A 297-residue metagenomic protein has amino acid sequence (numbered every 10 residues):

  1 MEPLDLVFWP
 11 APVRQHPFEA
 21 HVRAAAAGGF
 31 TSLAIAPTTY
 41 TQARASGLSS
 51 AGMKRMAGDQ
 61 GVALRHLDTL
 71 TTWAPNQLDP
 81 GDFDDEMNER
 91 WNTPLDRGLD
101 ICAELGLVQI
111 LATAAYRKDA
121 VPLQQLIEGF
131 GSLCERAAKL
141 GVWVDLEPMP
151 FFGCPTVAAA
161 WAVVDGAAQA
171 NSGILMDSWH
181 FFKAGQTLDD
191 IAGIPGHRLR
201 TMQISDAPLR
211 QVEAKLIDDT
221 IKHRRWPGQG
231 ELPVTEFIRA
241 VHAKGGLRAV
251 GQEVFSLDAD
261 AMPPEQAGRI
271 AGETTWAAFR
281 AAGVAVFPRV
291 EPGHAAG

Functional and structural regions predicted by a protein language model:
M1-F8, H66-G81, E213: N-terminal small/glycine-rich loop or linker at the start of catalytic domains across soluble metabolic enzymes
M1-V7, R14-G29, G106, V157-M176 (+1 more regions): Histidine-acidic metal/acid-base catalytic patches
W9-V13, A36-Y40, T69-T72, A115-R117 (+4 more regions): Active-site beta-loop-alpha junctions enriched in small/polar residues
F18-R23, G58-Q60, P75-G173, L247 (+1 more regions): Active-site acidic/histidine proton-transfer and metal-coordination neighborhood in alpha/beta enzyme cores
L33-A34, R65-L67, I110-L111, M202 (+1 more regions): Hydrophobic residues within beta-strands of alpha/beta enzymes
A34-G58, A114-K118: Glycine-rich, proline-tolerant flexible connector loops at the mouths of alpha/beta enzymes
S46-G52, N88, N92-L95, L123-G131 (+4 more regions): Charged helix-capping and loop-helix junction motifs
S50-D59, G129-A137, D190, E236-A240: Catalytic-core regions built around general acid/base machinery
